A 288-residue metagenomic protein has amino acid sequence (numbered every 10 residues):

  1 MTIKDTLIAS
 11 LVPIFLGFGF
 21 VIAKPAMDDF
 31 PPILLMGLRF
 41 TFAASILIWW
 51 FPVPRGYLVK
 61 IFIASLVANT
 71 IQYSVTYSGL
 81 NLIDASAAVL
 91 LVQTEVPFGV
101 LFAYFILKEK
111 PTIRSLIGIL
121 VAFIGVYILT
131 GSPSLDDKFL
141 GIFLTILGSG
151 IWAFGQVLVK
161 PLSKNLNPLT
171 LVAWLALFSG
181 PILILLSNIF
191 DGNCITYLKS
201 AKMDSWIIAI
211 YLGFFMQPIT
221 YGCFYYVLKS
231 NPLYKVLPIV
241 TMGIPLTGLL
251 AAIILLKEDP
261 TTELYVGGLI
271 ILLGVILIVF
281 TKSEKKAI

Functional and structural regions predicted by a protein language model:
M1-L34, D136-P161, I182-L185, A251 (+1 more regions): Glycine-/small-residue-enriched transmembrane alpha-helix faces in small-molecule transporters and effluxers
M1-T6, D29-I33, G37, V53-V59 (+3 more regions): Juxtamembrane helix-entry segments on the extracytoplasmic side of multipass membrane proteins
I14-F15, G19-F20, I48-V92, V100 (+2 more regions): Specific transmembrane alpha-helical segments of multi-pass solute transporters/efflux pumps, especially DMT/EamA
F15, P25-I71, F98, I151-G155 (+4 more regions): Transmembrane alpha-helices of multi-pass small-molecule transport proteins
G19, T41-I46, L91-F105, L120-V121 (+3 more regions): Alpha-helical transmembrane segments of compact multi-pass small-molecule transporters, enriched in specific families
A26, L35, G79, F105-L107 (+6 more regions): Hydrophobic/aromatic residues within transmembrane alpha-helices of multi-pass small-molecule transporters
L38, A88-T94, V159-P181, Q217-I253: Helix-helix packing/entry segments at the starts of transmembrane helices
T41, L47, F102, P111-G131 (+3 more regions): Hydrophobic transmembrane alpha-helices of multi-pass small-molecule transport proteins
